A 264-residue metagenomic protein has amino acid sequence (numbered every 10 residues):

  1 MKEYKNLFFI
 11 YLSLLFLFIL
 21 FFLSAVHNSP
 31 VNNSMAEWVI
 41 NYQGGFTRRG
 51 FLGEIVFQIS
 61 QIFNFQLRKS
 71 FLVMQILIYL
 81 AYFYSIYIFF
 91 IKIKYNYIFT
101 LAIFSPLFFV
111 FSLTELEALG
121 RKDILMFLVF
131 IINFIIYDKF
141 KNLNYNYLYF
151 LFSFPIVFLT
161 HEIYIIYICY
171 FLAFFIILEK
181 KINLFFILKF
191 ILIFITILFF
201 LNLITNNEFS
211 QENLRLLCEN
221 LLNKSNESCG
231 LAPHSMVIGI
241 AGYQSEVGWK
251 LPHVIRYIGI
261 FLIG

Functional and structural regions predicted by a protein language model:
M1-I19, I91-F99, K189: Start-transfer (signal-anchor) and selected internal transmembrane alpha helices of multi-pass inner/ER membrane
L17-S29, G50, V56, F186-G264: Membrane-lumen/periplasm interface segments of specific transmembrane helices in polyprenyl phosphate-linked
Q43-L77, H234-Q244: Short hydrophobic/aromatic helix or loop-helix immediately within or flanking a transmembrane segment in polytopic
G50, T100-L128: Aromatic- and kink-enriched transmembrane "portal" helix at the membrane-lumen/periplasm boundary that abuts
V73-Y95, I132-I136: Transmembrane-helix motifs of polytopic, lipid-linked glycan transferases
F130-Y147, K181: Membrane-interface transmembrane helices that cradle and orient dolichyl/undecaprenyl
N146-A173: Membrane-interface alpha helices of multi-pass inner-membrane proteins
I168-I195: Perimembrane helix-loop-helix junctions
